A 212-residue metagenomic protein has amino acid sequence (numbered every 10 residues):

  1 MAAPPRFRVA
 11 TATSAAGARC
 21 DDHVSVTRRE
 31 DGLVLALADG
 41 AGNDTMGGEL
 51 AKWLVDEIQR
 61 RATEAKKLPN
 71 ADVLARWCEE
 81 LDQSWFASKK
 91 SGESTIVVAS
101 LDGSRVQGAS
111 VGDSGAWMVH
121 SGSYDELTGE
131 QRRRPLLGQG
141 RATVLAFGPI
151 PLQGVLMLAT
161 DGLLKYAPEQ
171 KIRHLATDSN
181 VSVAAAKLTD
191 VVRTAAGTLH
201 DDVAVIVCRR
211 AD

Functional and structural regions predicted by a protein language model:
M1-D212: PP2C/PPM-type serine/threonine phosphatase catalytic domain
